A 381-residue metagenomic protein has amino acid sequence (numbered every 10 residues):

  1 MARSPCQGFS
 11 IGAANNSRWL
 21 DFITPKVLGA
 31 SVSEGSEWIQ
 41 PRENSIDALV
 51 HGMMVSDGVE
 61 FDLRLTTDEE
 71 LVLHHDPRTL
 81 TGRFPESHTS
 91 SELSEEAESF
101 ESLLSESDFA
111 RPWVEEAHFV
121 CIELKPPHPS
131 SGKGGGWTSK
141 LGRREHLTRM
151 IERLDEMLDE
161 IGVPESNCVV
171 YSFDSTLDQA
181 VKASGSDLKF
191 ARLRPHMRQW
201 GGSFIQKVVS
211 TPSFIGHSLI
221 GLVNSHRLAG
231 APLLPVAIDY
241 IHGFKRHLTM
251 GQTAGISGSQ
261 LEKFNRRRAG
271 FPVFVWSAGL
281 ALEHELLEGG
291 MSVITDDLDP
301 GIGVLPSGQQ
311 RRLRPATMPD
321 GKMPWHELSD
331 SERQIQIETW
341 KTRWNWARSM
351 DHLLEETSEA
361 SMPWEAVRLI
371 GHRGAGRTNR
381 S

Functional and structural regions predicted by a protein language model:
M1-S381: Phosphate-group recognition and catalysis centered on beta-loop-alpha active-site segments
